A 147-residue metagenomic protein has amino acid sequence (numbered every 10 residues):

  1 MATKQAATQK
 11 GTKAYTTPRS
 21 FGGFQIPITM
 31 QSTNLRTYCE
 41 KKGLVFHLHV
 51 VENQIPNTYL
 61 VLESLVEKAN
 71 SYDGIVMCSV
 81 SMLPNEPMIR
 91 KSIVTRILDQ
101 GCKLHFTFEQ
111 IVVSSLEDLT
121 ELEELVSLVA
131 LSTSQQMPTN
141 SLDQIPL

Functional and structural regions predicted by a protein language model:
M1-L147: Short, structured surface patches at the beginning of a domain
